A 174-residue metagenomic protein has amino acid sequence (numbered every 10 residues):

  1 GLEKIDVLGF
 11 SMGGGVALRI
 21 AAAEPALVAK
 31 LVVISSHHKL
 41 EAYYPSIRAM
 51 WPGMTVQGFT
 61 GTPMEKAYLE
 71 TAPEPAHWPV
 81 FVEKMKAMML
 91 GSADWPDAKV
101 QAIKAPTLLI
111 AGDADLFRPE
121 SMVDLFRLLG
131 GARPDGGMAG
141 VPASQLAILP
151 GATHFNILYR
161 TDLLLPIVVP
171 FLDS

Functional and structural regions predicted by a protein language model:
G1-I5: Conserved acidic catalytic loop of the alpha/beta-hydrolase fold
V7-G9, I34: Short beta-strand immediately N-terminal to the catalytic nucleophile in serine-hydrolase-like folds
G15-A23, L27-K66: Flexible "cap/lid" loop of the alpha/beta hydrolase fold
E83-K99: Active-site nucleophile elbow and catalytic-triad environment of alpha/beta-hydrolase enzymes
M85, D113-L116, G151-T153: Acidic beta-to-alpha connecting loop that harbors the catalytic carboxylate
I103, L109-A111: Short beta-strand/loop motif that positions the catalytic acidic residue of the alpha/beta-hydrolase fold
L116-D124, I157: Conserved alpha/beta-hydrolase "acid-adjacent" motif
G136, P142-S174: Catalytic active-site module of serine/aspartate enzymes centered on a nucleophile-bearing elbow/loop
